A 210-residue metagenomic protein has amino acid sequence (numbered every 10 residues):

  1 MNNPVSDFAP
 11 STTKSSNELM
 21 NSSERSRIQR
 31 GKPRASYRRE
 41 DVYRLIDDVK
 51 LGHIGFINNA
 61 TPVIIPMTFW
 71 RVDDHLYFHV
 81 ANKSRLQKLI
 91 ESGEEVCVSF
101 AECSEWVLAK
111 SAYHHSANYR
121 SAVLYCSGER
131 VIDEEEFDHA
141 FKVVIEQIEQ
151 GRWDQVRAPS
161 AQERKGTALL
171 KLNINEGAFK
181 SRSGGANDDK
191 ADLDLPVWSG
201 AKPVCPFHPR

Functional and structural regions predicted by a protein language model:
M1-S26, I132-R210: C-terminal edge-of-domain segments
F8-T12, N17, N82-V143: Short, structured beta-strand-loop surface elements
L19-Y77, K88: An N-terminal domain-cap segment
K50, I65, V72-D74, S92-V96 (+3 more regions): A generic structural signal for short beta-strands and their flanking turns/coil linkers
H53-I57, K110-A112, G128-D133, W153-S160: Short helix-to-loop capping/linker segments positioned immediately adjacent to catalytic or ligand/cofactor-binding
F69, C126-G128, L170, I174: A structural signal for short, well-ordered beta-strand segments
H75-Y77, C97, K180: General beta-strand recognition
L76-H79, L170: A generic structural motif
